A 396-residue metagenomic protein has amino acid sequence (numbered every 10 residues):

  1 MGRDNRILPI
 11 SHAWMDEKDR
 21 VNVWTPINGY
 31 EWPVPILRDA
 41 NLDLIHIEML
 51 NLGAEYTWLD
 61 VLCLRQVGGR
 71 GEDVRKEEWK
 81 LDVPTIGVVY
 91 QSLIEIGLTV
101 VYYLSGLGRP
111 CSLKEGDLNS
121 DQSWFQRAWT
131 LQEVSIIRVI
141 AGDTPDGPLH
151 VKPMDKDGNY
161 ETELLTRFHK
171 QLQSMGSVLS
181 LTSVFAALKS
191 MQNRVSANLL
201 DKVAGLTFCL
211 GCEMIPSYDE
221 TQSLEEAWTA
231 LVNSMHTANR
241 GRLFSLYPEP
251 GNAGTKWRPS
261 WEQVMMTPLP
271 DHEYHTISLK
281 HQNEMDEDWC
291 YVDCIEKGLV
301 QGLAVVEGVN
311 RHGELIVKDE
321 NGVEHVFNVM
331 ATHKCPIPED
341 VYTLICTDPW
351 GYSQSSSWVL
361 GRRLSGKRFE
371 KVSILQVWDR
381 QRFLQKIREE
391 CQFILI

Functional and structural regions predicted by a protein language model:
M1-Y56, N283-I396: C-terminal multi-pass transmembrane helix bundles with aromatic-rich, positive-inside signatures
D4-P9, A13-S180, E389-I394: Intrinsically disordered, low-complexity acidic segments that are enriched in bulky aromatics
R20, Y30, I96, S135 (+7 more regions): A generic structural signal for solvent-exposed, polar alpha-helical segments
Q66, Q91, Q122, Q126 (+12 more regions): Residue-identity detector for glutamine
S92, L104-S105, K152-K156, T162 (+9 more regions): Intrinsically disordered, low-complexity regions enriched in small/polar residues
H169-Y352: Short helix/strand-capping turn motifs
